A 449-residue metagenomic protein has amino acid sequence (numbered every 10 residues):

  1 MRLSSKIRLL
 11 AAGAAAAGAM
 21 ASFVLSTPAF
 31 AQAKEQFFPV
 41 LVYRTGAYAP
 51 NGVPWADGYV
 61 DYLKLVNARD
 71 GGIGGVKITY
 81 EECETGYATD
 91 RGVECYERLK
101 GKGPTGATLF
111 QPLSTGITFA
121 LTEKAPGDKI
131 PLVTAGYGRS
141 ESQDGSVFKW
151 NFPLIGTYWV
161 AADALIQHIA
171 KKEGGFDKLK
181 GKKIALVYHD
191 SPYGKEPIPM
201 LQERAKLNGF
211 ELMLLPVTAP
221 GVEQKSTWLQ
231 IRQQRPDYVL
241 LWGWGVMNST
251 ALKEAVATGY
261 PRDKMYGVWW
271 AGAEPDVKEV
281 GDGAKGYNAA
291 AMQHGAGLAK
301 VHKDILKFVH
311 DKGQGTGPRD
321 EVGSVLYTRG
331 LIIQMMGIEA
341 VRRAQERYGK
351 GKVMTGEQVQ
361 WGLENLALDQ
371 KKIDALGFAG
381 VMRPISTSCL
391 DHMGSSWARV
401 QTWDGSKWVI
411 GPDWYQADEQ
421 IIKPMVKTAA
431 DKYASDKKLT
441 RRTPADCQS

Functional and structural regions predicted by a protein language model:
R2-A17, V24: Bacterial N-terminal signal peptides that target proteins for export
F23-A31: Sec/Tat signal peptide C-region and signal peptidase I cleavage site
A33-F37, P50-D57, R69-G145, L154 (+3 more regions): Beta-alpha junction/loop-to-helix N-cap segments that form part of ligand/metal-binding clefts
E35-V60, C83-D90, S114, V187-E196 (+1 more regions): Extracytoplasmic "Venus flytrap"
R91, S140-E141, K149-G259, A296-K303: Extracellular/periplasmic Venus flytrap/periplasmic-binding protein
L99-S114, P131-A135, K183-Y188, R235-G245 (+3 more regions): Periplasmic-binding protein-like
A255-Q334, Y415: Extracellular/periplasmic periplasmic-binding protein-like sensory domains
G315-Y327, I338-P412, A417: Segments of small-molecule ligand-sensing domains
